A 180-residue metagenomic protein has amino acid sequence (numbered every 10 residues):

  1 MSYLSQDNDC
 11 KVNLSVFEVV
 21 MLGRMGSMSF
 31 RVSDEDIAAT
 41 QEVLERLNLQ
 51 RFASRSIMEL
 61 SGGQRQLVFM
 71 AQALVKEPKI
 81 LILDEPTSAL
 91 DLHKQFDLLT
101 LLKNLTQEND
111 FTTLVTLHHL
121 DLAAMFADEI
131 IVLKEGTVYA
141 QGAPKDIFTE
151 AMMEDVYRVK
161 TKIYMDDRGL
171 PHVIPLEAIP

Functional and structural regions predicted by a protein language model:
S56-L60, Q64: Conserved ABC ATPase signature
M70-A71, L98: Hydrophobic anchor residue at the start of the ABC signature
V75-K79: A short, proline-enriched helix->beta-strand linker immediately N-terminal to the Walker B motif in ABC-type P-loop
L81-E85: Catalytic Walker B motif of ABC-type/P-loop ATPase nucleotide-binding domains
F96-N109: Helical segment within the ABC ATPase nucleotide-binding domain
L117-H118: H-loop/switch region of ABC-family ATPase nucleotide-binding domains
V156-P180: ABC ATPase nucleotide-binding domains
